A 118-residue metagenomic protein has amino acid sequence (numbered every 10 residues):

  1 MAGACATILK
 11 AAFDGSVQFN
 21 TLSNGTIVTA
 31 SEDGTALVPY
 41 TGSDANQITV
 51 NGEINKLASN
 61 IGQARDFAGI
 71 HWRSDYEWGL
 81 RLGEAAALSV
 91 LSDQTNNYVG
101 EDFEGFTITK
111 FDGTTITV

Functional and structural regions predicted by a protein language model:
M1-V118: Membrane-embedded catalytic cores of phosphoryl/pyrophosphoryl-handling enzymes
